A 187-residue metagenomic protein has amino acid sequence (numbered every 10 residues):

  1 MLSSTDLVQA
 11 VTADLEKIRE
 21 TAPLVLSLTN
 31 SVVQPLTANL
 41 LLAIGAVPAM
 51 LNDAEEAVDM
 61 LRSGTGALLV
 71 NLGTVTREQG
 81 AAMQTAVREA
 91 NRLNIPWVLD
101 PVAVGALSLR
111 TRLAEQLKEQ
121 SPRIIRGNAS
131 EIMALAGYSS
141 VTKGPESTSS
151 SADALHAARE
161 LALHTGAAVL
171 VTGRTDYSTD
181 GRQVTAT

Functional and structural regions predicted by a protein language model:
M1-Q84, E89-R92, H156-T187: Small-residue (G/A/S/T)-rich helix-start motifs and N-terminal tracts that mark the onset
I18, I44, I95, I124-I125 (+1 more regions): Weak global preference for isoleucine
P23, L42-A43, L68-G73, I95-V102 (+1 more regions): Short, basic, glycine/proline-bearing loop/turn elements
A57, V104-G105, E131-A134: Short gly/pro/ser/thr-enriched loop/turn and capping motifs at secondary-structure boundaries
N71, Q79-N128: Glycine/small-residue-rich loop that forms an oxyanion/phosphate-binding "nest" at active or ligand-binding sites
L109-A186: Conserved phosphate/ATP/ADP-binding segment of small-molecule kinases
